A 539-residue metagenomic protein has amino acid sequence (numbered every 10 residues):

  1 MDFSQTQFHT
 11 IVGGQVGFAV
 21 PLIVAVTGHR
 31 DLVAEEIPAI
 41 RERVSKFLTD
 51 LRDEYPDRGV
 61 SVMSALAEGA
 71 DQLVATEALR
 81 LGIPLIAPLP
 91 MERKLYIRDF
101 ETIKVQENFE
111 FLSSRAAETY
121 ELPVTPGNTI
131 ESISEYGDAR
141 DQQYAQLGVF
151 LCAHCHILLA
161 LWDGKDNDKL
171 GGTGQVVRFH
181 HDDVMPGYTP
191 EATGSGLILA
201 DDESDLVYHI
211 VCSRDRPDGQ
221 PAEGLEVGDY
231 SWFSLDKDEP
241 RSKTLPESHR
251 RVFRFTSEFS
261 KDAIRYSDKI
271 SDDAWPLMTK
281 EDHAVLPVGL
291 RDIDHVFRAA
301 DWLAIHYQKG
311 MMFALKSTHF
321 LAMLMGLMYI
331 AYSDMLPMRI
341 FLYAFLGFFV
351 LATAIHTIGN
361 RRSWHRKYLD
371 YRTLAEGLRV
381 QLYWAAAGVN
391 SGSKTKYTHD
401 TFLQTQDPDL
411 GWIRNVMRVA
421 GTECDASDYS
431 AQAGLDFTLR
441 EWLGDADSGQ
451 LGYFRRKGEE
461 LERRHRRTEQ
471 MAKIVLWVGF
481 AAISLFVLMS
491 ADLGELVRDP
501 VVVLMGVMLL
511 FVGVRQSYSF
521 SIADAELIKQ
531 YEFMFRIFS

Functional and structural regions predicted by a protein language model:
D2-A222, E226: Acidic/glycine-enriched connector segments
Q175, D183-M185, G194-P276: Membrane-interfacial terminal anchoring regions of lipid-handling membrane enzymes
D236-S539: Conserved non-transmembrane functional hotspots
